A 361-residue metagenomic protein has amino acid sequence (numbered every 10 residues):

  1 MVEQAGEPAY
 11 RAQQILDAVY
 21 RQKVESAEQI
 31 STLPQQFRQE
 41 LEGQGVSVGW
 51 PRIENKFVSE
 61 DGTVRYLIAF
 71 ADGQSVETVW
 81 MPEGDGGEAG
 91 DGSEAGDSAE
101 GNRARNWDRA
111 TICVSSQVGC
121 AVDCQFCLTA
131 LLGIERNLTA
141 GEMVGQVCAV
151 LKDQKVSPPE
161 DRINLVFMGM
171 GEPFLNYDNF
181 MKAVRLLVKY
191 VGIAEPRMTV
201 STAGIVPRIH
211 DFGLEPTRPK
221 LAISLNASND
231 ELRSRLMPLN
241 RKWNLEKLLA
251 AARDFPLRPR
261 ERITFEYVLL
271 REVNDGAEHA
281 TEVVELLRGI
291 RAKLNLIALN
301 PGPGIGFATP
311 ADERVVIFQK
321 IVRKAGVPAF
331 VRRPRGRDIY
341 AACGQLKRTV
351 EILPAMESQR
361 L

Functional and structural regions predicted by a protein language model:
M1-N102, R253-E261, Y267-L361: Auxiliary Fe-S-binding modules of radical SAM enzymes
K56, N102-A104, S157, Y190: Short secondary-structure boundary/capping segments
S59, S115-S116, S201, S224: Short linear Ser/Thr-Pro motifs
G62, A110, D161-N164: Exposed loop/turn and edge beta-strand positions of beta-sandwich/beta-sheet ligand-binding modules
Y66, T78, I112-V114, I223: Short beta-strand motif preference
G84-S98, A104-L151: Canonical Radical SAM [4Fe-4S] cluster-binding loop centered on the CxxxCxxC motif and its immediate flanking residues
V150-F330: Conserved AdoMet/S-adenosylmethionine-binding subsite of the radical SAM
